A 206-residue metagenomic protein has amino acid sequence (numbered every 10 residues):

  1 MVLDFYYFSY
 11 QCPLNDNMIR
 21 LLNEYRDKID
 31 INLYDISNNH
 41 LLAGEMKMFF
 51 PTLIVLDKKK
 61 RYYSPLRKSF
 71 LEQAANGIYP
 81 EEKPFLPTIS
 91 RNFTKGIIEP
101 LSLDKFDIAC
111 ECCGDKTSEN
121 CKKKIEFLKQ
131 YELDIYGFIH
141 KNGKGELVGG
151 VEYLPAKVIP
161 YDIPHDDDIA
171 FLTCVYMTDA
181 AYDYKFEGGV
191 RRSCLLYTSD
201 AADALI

Functional and structural regions predicted by a protein language model:
M1-E24: Local sequence-structure signature of Cys/Sec-based thiol-disulfide redox active-site neighborhoods
M1-F5, A74-E111: Conserved N-terminal entry element of GNAT/NAT acetyltransferase domains
I29-L41: Thiol-based oxidoreductase modules, predominantly thioredoxin-like and allied folds used for disulfide exchange
M46-V55: Structural micro-motif
K59-E82: Non-catalytic, surface beta->alpha helical segment in thiol-disulfide oxidoreductase systems
L86-P87, K95-G96, G114-S118, K124-D134 (+1 more regions): Conserved acyl-donor/pantetheine-binding loop and adjacent beta-alpha core of acyl/acetyltransferases and related
A181, K185-L196: Conserved acetyl-CoA pyrophosphate-binding loop and the N-cap/start of the following alpha-helix in GNAT-like
Y197-A202: Conserved small/polar residues in nucleotide/adenosyl-binding loops
